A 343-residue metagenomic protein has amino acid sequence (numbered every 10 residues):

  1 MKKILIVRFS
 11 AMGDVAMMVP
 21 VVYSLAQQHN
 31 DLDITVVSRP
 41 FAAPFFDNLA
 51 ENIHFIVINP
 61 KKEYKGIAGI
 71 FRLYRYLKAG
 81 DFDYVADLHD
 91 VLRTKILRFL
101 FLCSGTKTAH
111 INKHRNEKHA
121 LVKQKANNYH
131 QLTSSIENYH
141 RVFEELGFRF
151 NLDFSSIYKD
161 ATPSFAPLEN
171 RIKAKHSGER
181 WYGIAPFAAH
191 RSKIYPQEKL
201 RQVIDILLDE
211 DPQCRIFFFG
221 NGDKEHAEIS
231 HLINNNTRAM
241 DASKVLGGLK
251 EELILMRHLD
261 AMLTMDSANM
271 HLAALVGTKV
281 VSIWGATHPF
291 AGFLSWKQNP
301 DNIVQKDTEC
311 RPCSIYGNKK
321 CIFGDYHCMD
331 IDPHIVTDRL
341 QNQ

Functional and structural regions predicted by a protein language model:
M1-Q343: Catalytic machinery of carbohydrate-active enzymes, primarily nucleotide-sugar-dependent glycosyltransferases
